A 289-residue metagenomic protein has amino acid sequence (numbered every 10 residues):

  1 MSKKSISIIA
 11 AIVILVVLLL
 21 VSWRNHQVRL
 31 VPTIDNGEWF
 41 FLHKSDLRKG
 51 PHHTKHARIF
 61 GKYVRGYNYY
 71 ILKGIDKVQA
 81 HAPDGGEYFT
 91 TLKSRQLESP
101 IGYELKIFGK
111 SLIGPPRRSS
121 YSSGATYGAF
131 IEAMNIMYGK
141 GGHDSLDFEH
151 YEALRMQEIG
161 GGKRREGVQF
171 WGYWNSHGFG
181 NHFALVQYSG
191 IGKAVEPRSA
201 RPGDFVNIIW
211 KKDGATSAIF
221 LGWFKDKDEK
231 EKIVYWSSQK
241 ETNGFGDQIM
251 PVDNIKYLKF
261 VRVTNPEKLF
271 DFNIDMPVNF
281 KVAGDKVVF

Functional and structural regions predicted by a protein language model:
M1-I14: N-terminal Sec-pathway targeting helices
V17-V31: Membrane-interface motif at the C-terminal end of an N-terminal transmembrane signal
V31-S176: N-terminal capping segments
L97-K110, H177-P197, V252, P266-F280: Surface-exposed intrinsically disordered loops and tails
I131-K140, G222-K225, V263-E267: Short regulatory "switch" loops immediately downstream of catalytic or recognition motifs within protein catalytic
F148-N243: ...with weaker cross-activation on analogous glycine-rich loops/strands in unrelated enzymes
D228-F289: Low-complexity, Gly/Ser/Thr/Pro-rich intrinsically disordered linker/tail segments
